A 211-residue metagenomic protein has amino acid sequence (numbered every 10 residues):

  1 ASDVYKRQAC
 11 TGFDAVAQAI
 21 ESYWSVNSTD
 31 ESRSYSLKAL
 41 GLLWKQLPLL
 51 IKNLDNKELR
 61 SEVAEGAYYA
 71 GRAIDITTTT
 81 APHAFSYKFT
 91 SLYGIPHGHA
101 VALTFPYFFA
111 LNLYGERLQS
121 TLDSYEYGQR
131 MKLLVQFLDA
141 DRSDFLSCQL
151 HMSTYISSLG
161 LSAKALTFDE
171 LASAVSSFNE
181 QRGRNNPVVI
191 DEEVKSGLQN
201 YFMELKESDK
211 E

Functional and structural regions predicted by a protein language model:
A1-Y5: Short, small-residue-biased leader/transition segments that mark boundaries at the very start of proteins
K6-Y69, A73: C-terminal and late-domain segments of enzyme folds
A17, Y23, S28, A64 (+4 more regions): Glycine-rich flexible loops
N27-Y35, L50-E62, T77-P82, S120-T121 (+4 more regions): Flexible, glycine/charged-enriched surface loops at secondary-structure junctions
Y69-V101, Q181-R184: Glycine-rich phosphate/pyrophosphate-binding beta-alpha loops
I95-E170: Gly/Pro-rich interdomain helix-loop hinge
D169-E211: Short, amphipathic C-terminal "tail helix"
